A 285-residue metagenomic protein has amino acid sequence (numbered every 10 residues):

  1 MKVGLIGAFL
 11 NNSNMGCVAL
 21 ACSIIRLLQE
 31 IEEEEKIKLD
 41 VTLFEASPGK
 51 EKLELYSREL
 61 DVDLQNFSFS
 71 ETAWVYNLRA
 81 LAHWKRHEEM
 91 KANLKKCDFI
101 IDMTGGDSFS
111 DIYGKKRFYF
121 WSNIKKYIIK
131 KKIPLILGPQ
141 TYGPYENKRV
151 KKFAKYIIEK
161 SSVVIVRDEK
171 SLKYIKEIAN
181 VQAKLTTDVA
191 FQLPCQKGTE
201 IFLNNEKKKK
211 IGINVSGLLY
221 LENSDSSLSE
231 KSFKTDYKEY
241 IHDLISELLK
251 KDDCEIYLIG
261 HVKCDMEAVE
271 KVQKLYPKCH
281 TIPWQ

Functional and structural regions predicted by a protein language model:
M1-Q285: Active-site anion-handling motifs in enzyme catalytic cores
